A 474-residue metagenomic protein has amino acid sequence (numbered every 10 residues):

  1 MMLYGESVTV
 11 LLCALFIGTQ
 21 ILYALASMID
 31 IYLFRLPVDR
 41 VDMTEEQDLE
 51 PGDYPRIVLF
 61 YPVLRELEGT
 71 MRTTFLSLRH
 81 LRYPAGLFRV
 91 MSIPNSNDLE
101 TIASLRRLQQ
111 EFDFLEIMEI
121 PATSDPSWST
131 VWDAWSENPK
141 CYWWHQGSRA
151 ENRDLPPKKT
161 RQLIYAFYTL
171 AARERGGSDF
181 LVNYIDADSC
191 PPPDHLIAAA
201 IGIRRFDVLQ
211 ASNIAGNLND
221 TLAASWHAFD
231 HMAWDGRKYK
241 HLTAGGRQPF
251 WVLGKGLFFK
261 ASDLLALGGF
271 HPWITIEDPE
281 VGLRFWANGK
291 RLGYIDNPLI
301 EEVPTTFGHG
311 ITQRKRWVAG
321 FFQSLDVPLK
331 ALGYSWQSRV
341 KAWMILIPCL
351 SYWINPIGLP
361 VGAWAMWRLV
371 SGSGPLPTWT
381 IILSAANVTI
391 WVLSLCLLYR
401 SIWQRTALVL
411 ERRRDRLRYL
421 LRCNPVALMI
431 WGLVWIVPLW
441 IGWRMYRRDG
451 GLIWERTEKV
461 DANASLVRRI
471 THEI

Functional and structural regions predicted by a protein language model:
M1-L76: N-proximal low-complexity "stem/linker" segments adjacent to membrane-targeting elements
A26-R56, K330-W343, S371-I474: Juxtamembrane C-terminal module of membrane proteins
L67-H80, D98-S104: Short, well-formed alpha-helical segments that are part of the catalytic scaffolds of diverse glycosyltransferases
T74-L87, Q110-E111: Short, acidic, metal-binding catalytic loop of nucleotide-sugar glycosyltransferases
P94-L108, P121-S129: A conserved acidic beta->alpha catalytic loop
S127-G176, P193-I274, I311, K315-D326 (+1 more regions): Long helical/loop segments within the catalytic core of UDP-sugar-dependent glycosyltransferases, especially the large
G176-C190: Short beta-strand-to-loop acidic/aromatic patch adjacent to the donor-nucleotide binding site
L283-I300: Catalytic donor-sugar/metal-binding loop of nucleotide-sugar-dependent glycosyltransferases
